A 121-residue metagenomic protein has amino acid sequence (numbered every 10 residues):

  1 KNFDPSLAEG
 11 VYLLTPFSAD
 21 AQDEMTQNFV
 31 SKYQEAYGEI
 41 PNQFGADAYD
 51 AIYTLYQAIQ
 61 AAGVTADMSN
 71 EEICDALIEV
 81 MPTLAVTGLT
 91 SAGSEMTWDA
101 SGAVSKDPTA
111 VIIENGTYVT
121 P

Functional and structural regions predicted by a protein language model:
K1-P121: Extracytosolic ligand-binding ectodomains
